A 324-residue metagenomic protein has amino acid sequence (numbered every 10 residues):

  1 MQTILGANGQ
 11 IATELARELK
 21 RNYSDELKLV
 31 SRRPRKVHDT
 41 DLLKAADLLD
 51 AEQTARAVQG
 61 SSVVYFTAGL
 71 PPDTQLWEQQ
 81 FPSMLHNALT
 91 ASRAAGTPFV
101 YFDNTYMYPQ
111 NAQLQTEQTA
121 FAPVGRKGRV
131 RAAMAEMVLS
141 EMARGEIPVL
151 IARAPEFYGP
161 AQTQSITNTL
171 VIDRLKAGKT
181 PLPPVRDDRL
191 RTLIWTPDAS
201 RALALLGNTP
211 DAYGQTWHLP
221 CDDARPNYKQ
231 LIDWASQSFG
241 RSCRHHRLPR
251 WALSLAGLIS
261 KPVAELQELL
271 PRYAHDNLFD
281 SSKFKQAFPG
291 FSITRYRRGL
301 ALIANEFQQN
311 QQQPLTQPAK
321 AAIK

Functional and structural regions predicted by a protein language model:
Q2, A202-L266, S281, Q286 (+1 more regions): Mid/C-terminal beta-alpha module of Rossmann-like enzyme folds, strongest in SDR-family dehydrogenases/epimerases
Q2-N22: N-terminal Rossmann NAD(P)H-binding glycine-rich loop of SDR-like oxidoreductase domains
R35-A95: NAD(P)H-binding glycine-rich loop region in Rossmannoid oxidoreductase-like domains and their noncatalytic homologs
H86-R131, L150: Conserved Rossmann-fold NAD(P)-dependent oxidoreductase catalytic core, especially the SDR/UDP-sugar
N104, E136-A161: Conserved beta-loop-beta element that borders a ligand/cofactor-binding pocket
I151, D187, T192-S200, T216 (+2 more regions): Conserved loop-to-helix N-cap of the C-terminal "lid" that shapes the substrate pocket in Rossmann-like
P155-S165, V185-P197, C221-D223: Glycine-rich "substrate-gating" loop/helix at the edge of Rossmann-like oxidoreductase active sites
D173-I194, D211: A conserved pocket-lining segment of Rossmann-fold NAD(P)-dependent short-chain dehydrogenase/reductase
